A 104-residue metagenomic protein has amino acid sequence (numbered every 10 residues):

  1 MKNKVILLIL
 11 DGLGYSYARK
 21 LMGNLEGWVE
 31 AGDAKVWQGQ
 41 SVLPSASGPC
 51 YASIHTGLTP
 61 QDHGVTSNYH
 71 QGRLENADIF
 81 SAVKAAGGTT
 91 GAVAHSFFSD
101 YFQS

Functional and structural regions predicted by a protein language model:
K2-K4, G12-Q103: Active-site nucleophile/metal-coordination loop of metallo-enzymes that catalyze phosphate/sulfate and related
I9: Generic enzyme active-site microenvironment
